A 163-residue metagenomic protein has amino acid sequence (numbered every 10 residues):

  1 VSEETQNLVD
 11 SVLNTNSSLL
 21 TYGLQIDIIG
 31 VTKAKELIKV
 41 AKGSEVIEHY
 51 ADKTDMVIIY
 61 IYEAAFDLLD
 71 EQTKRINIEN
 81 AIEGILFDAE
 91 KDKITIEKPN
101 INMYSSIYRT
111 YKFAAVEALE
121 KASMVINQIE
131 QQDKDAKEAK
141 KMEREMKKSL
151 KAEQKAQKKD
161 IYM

Functional and structural regions predicted by a protein language model:
V1-Q6: Long, contiguous N-terminal structural blocks used for assembly/anchoring
L8-V9, L13-I26, T32-I59, D88-M163: Metalloprotease/metallohydrolase-associated module, dominated by Zn2+-dependent proteases
E63-A64, I82, I101: Beta-hairpin (beta-strand-turn-beta-strand) motif
E63-I78: Short pre-active-site segment immediately N-terminal to the catalytic Zn-binding motif
R75-D88: Active-site recognition of the HExxH zinc-binding catalytic motif
